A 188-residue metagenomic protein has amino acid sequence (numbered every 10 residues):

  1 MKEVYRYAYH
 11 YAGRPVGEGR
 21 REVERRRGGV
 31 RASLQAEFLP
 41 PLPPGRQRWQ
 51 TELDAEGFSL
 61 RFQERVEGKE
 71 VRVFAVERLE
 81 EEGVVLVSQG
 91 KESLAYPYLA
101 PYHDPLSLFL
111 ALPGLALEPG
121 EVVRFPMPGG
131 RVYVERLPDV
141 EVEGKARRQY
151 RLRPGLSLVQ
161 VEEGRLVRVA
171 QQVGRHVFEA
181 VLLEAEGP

Functional and structural regions predicted by a protein language model:
M1-E81, L115-P188: Acidic, serine/threonine-rich low-complexity disordered tracts
E80-L115: Surface-exposed beta-loop interaction hotspot
